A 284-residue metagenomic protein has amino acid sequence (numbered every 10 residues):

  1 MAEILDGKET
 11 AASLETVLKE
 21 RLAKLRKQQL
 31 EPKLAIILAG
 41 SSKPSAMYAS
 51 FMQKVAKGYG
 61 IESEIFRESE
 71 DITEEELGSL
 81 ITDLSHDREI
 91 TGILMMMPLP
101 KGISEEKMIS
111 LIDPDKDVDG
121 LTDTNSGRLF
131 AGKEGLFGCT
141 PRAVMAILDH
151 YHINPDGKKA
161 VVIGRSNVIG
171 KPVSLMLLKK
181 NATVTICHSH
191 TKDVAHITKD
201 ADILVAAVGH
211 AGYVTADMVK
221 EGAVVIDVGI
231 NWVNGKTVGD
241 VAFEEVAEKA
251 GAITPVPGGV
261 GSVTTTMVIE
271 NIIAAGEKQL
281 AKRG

Functional and structural regions predicted by a protein language model:
M1-Q28: Positively charged, low-complexity intrinsically disordered leader regions
E31-G40: Short beta-strand segments enriched in small/hydrophobic residues
L38, L94-P98, I163: Short beta-strand segments
A39-Q53, G135-V224, V228, K236-A247: Glycine-rich phosphate/diphosphate-binding loop of Rossmann-like nucleotide-binding domains
A56-E70, V184-I186: Short beta-strand elements in bilobed, periplasmic/extracellular small-molecule ligand-binding domains
E76-R88: Short, well-structured alpha-helical segments in soluble
L94-P155: Anion-binding alpha/beta catalytic cores of soluble intermediary-metabolism enzymes, centered on
E106-T122, S126, G229-Q279: Rossmann-fold NAD(P)-binding glycine/threonine-rich loop
